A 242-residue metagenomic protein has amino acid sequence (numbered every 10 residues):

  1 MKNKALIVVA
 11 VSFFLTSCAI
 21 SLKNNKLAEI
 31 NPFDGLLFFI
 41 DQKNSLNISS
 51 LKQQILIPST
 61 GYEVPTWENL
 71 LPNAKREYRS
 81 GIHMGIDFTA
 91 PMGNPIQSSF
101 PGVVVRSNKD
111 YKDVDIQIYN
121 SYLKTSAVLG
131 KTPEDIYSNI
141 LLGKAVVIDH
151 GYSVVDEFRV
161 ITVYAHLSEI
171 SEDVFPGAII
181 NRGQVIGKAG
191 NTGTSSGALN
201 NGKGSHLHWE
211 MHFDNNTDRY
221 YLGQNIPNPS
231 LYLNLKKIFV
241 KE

Functional and structural regions predicted by a protein language model:
M1-A5: Positively charged n-region of N-terminal signal peptides that target proteins for export
V9-F14: Bacterial N-terminal signal peptides
S21-K144, G151-V154, R182, S195 (+1 more regions): Surface-exposed, glycine-biased beta-strand/turn segments
L22-E29, G35, E157, E172-N191 (+1 more regions): Acidic, glycine-rich catalytic/binding loops that coordinate metals and/or anionic ligands
D87, I96-S98, V146-D149, T162-V163 (+2 more regions): Structural recognition of the beta-strand scaffold that forms the well-ordered cores of secreted hydrolase catalytic
P91, Q97, H150, D156-G183: Short histidine-centered loop motifs in beta-beta connectors
R106, H166-E169, N191: A residue-level detector for short acidic-glycine micro-motifs
